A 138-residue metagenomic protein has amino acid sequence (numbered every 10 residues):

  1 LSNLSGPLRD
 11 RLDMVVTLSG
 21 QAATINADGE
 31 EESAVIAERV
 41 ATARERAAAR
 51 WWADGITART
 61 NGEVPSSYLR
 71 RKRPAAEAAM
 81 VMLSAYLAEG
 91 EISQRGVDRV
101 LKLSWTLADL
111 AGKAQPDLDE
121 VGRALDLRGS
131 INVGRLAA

Functional and structural regions predicted by a protein language model:
L1-A138: Basic, amphipathic alpha-helical bundle interface domains used for macromolecular binding and assembly
